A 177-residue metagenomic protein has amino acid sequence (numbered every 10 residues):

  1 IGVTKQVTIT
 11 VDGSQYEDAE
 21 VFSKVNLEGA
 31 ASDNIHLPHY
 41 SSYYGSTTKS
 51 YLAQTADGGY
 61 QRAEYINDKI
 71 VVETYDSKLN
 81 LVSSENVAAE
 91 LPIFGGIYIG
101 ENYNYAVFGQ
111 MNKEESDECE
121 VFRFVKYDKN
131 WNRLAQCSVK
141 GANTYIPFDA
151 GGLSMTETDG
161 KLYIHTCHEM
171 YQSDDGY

Functional and structural regions predicted by a protein language model:
V3-G13: C-terminal edge beta-strand
S23-Y43, S84-E90, Q136-I146: Short loop/turn motifs that cap or connect beta-strands within the blades of beta-propeller-type repeat domains
A31-I70, L91: Beta-strand-rich domains and repeat architectures in extracellular enzymes and scaffolds, especially beta-propellers
Y43-Q54, E90-G100, T144-M155: Repeated scaffold domains used in trafficking and secretory/extracellular systems, primarily beta-propellers
D57-R62, N102-V107, G160-H165: Entry beta-strands of beta-propeller and related beta-repeat scaffolds
I66-K69, M111-S116, E169-D174: Short glycine/acidic-enriched loop and turn motifs that connect beta-strands
V72-Y75, C119-W131, G176-Y177: Beta-propeller blade signature
L79-K113, E120, G141-N143: Blade-loop segments of beta-propeller domains
